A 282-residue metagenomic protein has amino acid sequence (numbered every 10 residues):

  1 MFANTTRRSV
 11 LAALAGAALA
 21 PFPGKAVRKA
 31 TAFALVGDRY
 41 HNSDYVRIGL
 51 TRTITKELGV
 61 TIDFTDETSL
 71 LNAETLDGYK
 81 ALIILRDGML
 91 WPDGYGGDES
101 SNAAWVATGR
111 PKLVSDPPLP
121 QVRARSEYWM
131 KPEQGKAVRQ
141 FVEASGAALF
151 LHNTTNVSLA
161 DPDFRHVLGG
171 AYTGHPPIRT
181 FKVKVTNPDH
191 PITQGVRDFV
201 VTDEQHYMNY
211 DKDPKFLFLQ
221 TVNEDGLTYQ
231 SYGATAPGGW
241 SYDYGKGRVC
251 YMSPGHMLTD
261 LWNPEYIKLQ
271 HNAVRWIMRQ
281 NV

Functional and structural regions predicted by a protein language model:
F2-A3, S9-A26: N-terminal export signals
K25-A81, L85-G88, A104-W105: Aromatic-Pro/Gly-enriched surface loop or interdomain linker that acts as a lid/target-recognition segment
V27-R28, T55, A160-R248, S253: Catalytic beta-strand/loop cores that center a nucleophilic Ser/Cys/Thr and support acyl-enzyme chemistry
K29-A30, K56, V60, E67 (+4 more regions): Extracellular ligand-binding/catalytic regions of CAZymes and related secreted enzymes and adhesion modules
T31-V36, L76-S158, K246: Short alpha-beta junction capping motif
D38-H41, S69-L70, G88-W91, T154-S158 (+2 more regions): Solvent-exposed loop/turn segments at secondary-structure junctions within structured extracellular/periplasmic domains
S43, N72, Y128-K131, G233: A conditional alpha-helix N-cap/helix-loop micro-motif detector
